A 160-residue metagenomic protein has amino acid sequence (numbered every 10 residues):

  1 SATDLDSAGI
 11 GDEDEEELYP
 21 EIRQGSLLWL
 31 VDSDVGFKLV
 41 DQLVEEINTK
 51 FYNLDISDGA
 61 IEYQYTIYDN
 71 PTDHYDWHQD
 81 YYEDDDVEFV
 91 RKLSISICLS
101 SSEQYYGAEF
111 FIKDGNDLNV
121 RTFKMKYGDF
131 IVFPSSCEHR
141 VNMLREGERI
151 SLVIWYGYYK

Functional and structural regions predicted by a protein language model:
S1-S57, E62-Q64, Y68: Non-heme Fe(II)/2-oxoglutarate
I61, Y75, R91-L93: Hydrophobic core residues within well-ordered beta-strands of beta-rich domains
Y65-N70, D85-Q104, W155-Y156: Short, conserved beta-strand element in jelly-roll/cupin
I67-D69, Y81-E83, I97-S101, D114-N116 (+2 more regions): Short, flexible loop/turn elements at secondary-structure junctions
P71-D73, G147: Tight coil/turn sites that cap or link beta-strands
H74-Y82: Histidine-centered catalytic micro-motifs
R91, Y105-K160: Catalytic core of Fe(II)/2-oxoglutarate
